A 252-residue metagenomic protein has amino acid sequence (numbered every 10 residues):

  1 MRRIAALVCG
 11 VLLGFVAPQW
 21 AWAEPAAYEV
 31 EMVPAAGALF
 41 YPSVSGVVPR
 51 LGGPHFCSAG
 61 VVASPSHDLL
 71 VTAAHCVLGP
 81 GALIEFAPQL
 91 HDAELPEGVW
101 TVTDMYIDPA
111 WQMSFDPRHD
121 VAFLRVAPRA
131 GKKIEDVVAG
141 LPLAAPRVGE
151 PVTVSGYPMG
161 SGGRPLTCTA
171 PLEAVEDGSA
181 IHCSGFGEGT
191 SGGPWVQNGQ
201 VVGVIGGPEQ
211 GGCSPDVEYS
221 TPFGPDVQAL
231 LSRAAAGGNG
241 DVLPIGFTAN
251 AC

Functional and structural regions predicted by a protein language model:
R2-A63, R233-C252: Protease-domain processing segments flanking chymotrypsin-fold serine proteases, especially trypsin-like
E24-A35, F40-V47, L51-P54, V62 (+2 more regions): Conserved catalytic-core segment of clan PA serine endopeptidases
A59, D68, T72, F86 (+4 more regions): Terminal peptide-recognition signature
A73-H75, G203-G211: Short beta->alpha transition motifs characteristic of CBS
V77-G79, G160-S161, E209-Q210: Short glycine/acidic-enriched loop and turn motifs that connect beta-strands
P117-T190: Chymotrypsin/trypsin-fold serine protease catalytic domain
G185-G206: Catalytic nucleophile loop of clan PA
P208-C252: C-terminal cap/linker of serine protease catalytic domains
